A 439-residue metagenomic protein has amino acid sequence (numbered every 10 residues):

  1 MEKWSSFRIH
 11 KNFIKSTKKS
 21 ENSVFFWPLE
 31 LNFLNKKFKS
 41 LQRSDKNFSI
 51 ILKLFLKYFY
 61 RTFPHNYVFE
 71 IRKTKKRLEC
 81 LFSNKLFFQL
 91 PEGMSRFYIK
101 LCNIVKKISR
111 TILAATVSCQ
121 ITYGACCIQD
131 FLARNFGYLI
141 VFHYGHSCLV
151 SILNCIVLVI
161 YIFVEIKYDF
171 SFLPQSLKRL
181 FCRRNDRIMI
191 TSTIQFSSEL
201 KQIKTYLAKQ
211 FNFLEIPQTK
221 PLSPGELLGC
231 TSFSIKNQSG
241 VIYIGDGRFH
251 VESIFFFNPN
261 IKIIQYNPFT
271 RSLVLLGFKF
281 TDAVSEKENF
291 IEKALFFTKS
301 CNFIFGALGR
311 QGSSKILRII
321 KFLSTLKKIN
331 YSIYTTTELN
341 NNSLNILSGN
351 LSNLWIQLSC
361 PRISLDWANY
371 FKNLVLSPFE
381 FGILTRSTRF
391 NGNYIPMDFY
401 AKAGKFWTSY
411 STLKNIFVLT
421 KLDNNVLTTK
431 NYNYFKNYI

Functional and structural regions predicted by a protein language model:
E2-F33, S40, S44-N47, I51 (+4 more regions): Peripheral docking tails and interdomain loops at the edges of cofactor- or intermediate-handling domains
K3, Y58, H65, K76-R77 (+6 more regions): Phospho-regulatory, Ser/Thr- and acidic-rich intrinsically disordered linkers and terminal tails that flank modular
K57-R72, L78-N258, I263-T270: The feature marks the mature, well-folded catalytic cores of soluble enzymes
C126-I128, F170-Q175, G225-L228, L273-F280 (+3 more regions): Short, charged, surface-exposed secondary-structure boundary motifs
R134-H146, R184, M189-I190, S234-I244 (+3 more regions): A polyampholytic, Gly/Pro-enriched intrinsically disordered region
H146-C148, D246-R248, L308-G309, C360-I363 (+1 more regions): Short glycine-rich anion-binding loops that position phosphate/pyrophosphate groups of nucleotides and phosphorylated
I203, H250-Y331, E338-I346: Redox- and metal-dependent alpha/beta enzyme cores, enriched for Fe-S-associated oxidoreductases and cofactor-handling
A283-E286, F290-E292, K315-L376, F381 (+2 more regions): A C-terminal functional module that forms or caps the active site or interfaces directly with catalytic machinery
